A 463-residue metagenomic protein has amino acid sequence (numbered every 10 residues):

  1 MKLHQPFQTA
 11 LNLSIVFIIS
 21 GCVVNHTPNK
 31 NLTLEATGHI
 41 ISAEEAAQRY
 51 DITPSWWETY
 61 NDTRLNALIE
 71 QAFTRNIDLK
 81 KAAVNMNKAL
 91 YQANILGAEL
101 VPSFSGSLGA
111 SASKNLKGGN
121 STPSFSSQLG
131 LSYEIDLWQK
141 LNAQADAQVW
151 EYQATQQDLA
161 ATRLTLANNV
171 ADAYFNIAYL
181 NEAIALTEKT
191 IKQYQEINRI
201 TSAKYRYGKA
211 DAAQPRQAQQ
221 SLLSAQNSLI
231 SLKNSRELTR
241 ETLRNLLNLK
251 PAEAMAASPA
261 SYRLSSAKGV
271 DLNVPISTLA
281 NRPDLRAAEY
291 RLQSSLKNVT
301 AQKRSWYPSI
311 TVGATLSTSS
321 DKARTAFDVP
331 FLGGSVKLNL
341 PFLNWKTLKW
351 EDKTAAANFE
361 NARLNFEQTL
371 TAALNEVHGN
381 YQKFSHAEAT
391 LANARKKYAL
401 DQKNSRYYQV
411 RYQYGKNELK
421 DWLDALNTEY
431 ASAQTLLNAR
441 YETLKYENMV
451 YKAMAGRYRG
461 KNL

Functional and structural regions predicted by a protein language model:
K2-T74, K233-A280, K452-L463: Terminal intrinsically disordered/low-complexity segments used for targeting and assembly
I69, S126-G130, Y174, P275 (+3 more regions): Membrane-embedded beta-strand positions in outer-membrane beta-barrel channels/transporters
K80, L100-P123, S132-A161, A183 (+4 more regions): Small/polar (Gly/Ser/Thr/Ala-rich) solvent-exposed segments that form structured loops/beta-strands/short helices used
K81-L96, T162, L166-E196, I200-A203 (+5 more regions): Amphipathic alpha-helical coiled-coil segments
Y91, L100, G118-G119, I200-R206 (+2 more regions): Amphipathic alpha-helical coiled-coil/rod segments that serve as protein-protein coupling scaffolds
R206-S235: Repeat-solenoid scaffold signature
L232, P283-D284, A439: Metallo-beta-lactamase
V274-A280, D284-Q293: C-terminal amphipathic alpha-helical segment
